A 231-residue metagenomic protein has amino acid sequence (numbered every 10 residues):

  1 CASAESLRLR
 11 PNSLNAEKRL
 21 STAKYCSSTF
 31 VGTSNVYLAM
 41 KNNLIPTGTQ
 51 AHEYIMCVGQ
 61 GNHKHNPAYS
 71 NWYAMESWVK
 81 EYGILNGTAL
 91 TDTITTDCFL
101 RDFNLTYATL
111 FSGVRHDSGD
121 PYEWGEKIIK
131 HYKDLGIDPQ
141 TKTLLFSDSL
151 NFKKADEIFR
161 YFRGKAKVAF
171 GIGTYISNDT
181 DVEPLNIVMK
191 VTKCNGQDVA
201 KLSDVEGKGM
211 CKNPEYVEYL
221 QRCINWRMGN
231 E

Functional and structural regions predicted by a protein language model:
C1-K127, Y132, E157, F162 (+1 more regions): Buried, small/hydrophobic-residue-enriched core segments of structured protein domains
T96, G119-K142, S147-E231: Gly/Ser/Thr/Ala-enriched C-terminal appendages of enzymes
